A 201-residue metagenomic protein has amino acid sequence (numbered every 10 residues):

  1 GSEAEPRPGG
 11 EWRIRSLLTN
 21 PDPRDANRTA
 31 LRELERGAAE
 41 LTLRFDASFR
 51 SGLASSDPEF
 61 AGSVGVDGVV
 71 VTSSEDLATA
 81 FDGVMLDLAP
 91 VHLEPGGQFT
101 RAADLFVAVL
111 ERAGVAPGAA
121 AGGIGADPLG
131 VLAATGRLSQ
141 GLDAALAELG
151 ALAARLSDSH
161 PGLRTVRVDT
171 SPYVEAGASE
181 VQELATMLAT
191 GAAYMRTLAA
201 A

Functional and structural regions predicted by a protein language model:
G1-A201: Catalytic alpha/beta active-site cores
